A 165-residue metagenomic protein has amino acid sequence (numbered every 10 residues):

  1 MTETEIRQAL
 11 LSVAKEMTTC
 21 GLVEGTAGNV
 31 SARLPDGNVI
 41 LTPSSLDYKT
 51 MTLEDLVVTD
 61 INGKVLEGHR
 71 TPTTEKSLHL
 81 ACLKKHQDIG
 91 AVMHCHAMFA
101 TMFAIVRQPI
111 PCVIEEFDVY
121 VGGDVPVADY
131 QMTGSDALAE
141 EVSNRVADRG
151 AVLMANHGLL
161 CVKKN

Functional and structural regions predicted by a protein language model:
M1-N165: Glycine-rich flexible loops
